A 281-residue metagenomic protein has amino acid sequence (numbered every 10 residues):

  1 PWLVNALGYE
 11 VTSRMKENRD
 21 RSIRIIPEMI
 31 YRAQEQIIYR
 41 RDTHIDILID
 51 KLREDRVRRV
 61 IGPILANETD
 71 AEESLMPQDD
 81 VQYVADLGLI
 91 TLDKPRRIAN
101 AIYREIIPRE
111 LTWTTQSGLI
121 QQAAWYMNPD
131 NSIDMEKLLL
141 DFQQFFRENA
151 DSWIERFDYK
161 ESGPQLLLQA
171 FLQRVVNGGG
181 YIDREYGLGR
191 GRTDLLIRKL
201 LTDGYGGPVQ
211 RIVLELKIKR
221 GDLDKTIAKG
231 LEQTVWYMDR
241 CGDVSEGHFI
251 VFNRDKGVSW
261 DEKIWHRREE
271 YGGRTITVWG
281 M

Functional and structural regions predicted by a protein language model:
P1-L87, Q121-S132: Winged-helix-like regulatory helical subdomains adjacent to P-loop NTPase cores
R41, L89-A124: Short capping/hinge segments at domain boundaries that bridge a core fold to an adjacent linker or tail
E54-V57, Q116-E155: Leucine-rich, amphipathic alpha-helical/linker segments
D141-R184: Acidic-basic catalytic patches of nuclease active cores, encompassing PD-(D/E)XK and other metal-cofactor nuclease
R174-V209: Active-site metal-binding core of divalent-cation-utilizing nuclease and nuclease-like domains
L195-I197, V209-R220, Y237: Conserved catalytic cores of phosphodiester-cleaving nucleases, focusing on short active-site segments
L201, L216-K225, R254: Short beta-strand-loop-alpha-helix junction that forms the active-site gateway of nucleic-acid-processing nucleases
I227-L231, V235-E269: Nucleic-acid nuclease catalytic cores
